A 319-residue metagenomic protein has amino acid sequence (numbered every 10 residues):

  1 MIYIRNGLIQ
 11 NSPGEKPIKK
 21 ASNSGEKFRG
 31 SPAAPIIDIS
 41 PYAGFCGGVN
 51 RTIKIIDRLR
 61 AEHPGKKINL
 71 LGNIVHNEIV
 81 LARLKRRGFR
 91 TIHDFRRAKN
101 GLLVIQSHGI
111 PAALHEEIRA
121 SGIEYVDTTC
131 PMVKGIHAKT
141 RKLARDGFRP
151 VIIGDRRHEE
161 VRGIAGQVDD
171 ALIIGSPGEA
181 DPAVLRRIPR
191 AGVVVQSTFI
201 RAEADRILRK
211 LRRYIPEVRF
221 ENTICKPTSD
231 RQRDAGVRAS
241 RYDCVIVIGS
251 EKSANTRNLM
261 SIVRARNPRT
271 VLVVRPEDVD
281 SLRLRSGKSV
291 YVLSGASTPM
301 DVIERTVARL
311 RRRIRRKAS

Functional and structural regions predicted by a protein language model:
I2-I4, K19-S319: The feature marks the mature, well-folded catalytic cores of soluble enzymes
